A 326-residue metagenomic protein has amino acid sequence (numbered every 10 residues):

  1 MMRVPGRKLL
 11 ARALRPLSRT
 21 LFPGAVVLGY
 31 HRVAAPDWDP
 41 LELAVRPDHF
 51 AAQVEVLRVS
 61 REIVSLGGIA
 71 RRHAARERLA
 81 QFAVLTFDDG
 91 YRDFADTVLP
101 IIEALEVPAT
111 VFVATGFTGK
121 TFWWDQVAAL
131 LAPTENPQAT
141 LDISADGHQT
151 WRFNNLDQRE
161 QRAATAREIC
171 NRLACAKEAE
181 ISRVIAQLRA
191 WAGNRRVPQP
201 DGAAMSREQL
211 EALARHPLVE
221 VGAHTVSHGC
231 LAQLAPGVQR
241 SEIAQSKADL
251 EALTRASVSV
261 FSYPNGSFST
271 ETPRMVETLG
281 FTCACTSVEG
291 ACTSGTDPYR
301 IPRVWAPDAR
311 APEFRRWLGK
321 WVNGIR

Functional and structural regions predicted by a protein language model:
M1-T86, D93-A95, A109, F122-L131 (+4 more regions): C-terminal active-site subregion of NodB/CE4 polysaccharide deacetylases
T86-F87, G222: Generic enzyme active-site microenvironment
Y91, T115-F117: Canonical radical SAM enzyme core domain
T97-T115: A short alpha/beta connector and helix-capping loop motif
F112-A114, H224, T286-S287: Generic beta-sheet signal
T121-H216: Extended, charge-rich helix/loop segments that form flexible, surface "patches" used to engage negatively charged
E220-T225, E277: Catalytic cores of peptidoglycan-degrading enzymes
